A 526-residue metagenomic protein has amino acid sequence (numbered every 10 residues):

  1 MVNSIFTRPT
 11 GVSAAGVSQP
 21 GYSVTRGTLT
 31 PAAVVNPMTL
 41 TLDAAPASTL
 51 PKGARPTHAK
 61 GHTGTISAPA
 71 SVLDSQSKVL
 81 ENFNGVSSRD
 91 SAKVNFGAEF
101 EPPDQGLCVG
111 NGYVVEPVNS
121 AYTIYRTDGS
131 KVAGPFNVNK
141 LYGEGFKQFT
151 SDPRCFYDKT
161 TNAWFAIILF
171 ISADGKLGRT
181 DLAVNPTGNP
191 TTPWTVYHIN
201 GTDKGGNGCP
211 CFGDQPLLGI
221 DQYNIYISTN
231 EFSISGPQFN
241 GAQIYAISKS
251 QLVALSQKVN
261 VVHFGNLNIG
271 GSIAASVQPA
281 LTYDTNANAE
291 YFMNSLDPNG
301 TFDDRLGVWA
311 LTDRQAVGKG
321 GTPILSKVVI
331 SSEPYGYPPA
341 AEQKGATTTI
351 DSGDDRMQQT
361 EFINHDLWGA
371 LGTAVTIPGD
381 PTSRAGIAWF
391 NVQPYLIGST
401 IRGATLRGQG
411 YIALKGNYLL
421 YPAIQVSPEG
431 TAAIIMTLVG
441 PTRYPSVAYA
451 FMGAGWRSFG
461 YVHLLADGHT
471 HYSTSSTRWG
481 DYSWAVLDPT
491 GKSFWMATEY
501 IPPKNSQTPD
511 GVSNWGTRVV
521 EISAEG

Functional and structural regions predicted by a protein language model:
V2-G526: C-terminal PAP-associated
